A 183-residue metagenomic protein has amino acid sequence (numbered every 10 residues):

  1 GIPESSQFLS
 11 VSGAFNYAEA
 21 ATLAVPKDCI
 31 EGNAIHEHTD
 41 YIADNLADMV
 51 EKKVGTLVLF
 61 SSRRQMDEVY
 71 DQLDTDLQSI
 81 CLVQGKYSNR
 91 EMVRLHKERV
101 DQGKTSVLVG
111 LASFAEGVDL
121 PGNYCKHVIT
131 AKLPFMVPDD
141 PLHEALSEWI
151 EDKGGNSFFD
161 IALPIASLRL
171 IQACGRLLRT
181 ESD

Functional and structural regions predicted by a protein language model:
G1-D183: ASCE RecA-like P-loop NTPase motor cores that couple ATP hydrolysis to mechanical translocation on nucleic acids
